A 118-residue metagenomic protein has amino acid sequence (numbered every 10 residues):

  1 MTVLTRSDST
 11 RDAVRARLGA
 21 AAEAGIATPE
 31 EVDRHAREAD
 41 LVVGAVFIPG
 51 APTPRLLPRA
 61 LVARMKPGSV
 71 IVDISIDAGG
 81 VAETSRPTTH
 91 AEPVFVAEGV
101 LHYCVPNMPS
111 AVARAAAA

Functional and structural regions predicted by a protein language model:
M1-G44: Glycine-rich phosphate/diphosphate-binding loop of Rossmann-like nucleotide-binding domains
S9, V70, D77: Conserved Rossmann-like nucleotide-cofactor binding loop
D33-L41, A51-I71: Rossmann-fold NAD(P) dinucleotide-binding segment
V46-T53, M108-S110: Glycine-rich phosphate/diphosphate-binding loops and the adjacent beta-loop-alpha structural elements that coordinate
P49-L57, V81-R86: Glycine/threonine-rich flexible loop motifs
I76, G80-A118: Adenosine-phosphate binding glycine-rich loop
